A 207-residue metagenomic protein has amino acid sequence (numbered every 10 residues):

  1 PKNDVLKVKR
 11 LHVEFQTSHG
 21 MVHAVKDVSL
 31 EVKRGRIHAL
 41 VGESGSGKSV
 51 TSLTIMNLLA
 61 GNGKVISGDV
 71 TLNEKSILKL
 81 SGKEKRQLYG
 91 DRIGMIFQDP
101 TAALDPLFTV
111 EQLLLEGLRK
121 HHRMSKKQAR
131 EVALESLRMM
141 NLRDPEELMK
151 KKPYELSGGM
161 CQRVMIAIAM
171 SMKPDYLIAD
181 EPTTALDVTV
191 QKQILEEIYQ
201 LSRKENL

Functional and structural regions predicted by a protein language model:
K2-V5, E14-D27, L58-K64, S81-E84 (+2 more regions): A short, flexible loop at the N-terminus of ABC-type nucleotide-binding domains that lies
V41-G42: The feature captures the beta-strand-to-loop junction immediately N-terminal to the Walker
V65-S76: Conserved ABC transporter NBD signature motif
I77-G94, K120: ABC ATPase NBD coupling module
Q128-E147, Y199: Conserved ABC ATPase "signature" region
K151-L156, M160: Conserved ABC ATPase signature
S171-D175: A short, proline-enriched helix->beta-strand linker immediately N-terminal to the Walker B motif in ABC-type P-loop
